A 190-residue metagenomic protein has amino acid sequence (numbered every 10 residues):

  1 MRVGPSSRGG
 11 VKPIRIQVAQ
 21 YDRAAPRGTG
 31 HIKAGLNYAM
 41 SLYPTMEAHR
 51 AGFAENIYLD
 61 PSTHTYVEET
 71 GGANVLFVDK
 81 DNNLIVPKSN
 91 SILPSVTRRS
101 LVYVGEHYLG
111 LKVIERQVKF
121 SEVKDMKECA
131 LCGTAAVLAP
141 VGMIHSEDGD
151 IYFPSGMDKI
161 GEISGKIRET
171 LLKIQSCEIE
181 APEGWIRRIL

Functional and structural regions predicted by a protein language model:
M1-L190: Helix-start/capping segments and mature chain N-termini
